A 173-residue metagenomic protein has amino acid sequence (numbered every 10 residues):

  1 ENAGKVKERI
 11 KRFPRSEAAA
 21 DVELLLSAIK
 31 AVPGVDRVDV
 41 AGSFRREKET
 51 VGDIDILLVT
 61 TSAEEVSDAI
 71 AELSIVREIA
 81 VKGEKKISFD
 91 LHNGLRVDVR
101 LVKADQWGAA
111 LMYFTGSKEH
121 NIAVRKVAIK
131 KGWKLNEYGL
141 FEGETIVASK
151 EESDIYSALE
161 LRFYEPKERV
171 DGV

Functional and structural regions predicted by a protein language model:
E1-D39: Helical scaffold of the NTase/Pol beta-like nucleotidyltransferase catalytic core
E1-G4, R15, V32-V35, F44 (+4 more regions): Non-catalytic nucleic-acid-binding/docking modules located in mid-to-C-terminal regions of nucleic-acid enzymes
G4-R12, K48-L58, K103: Short, hydrophobic beta-strand segments
I10-F13, E64-V173: Acidic, metal-coordinating catalytic segment for phosphate/diphosphate chemistry, firing primarily on the Nudix
E23-A63: Active-site nucleotide-donor binding segment shared across nucleotidyl transfer reactions
